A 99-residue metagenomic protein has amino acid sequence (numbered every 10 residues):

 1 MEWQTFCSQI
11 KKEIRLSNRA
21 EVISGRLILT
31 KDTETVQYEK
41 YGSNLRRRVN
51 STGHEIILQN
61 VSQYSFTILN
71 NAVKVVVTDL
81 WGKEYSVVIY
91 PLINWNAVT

Functional and structural regions predicted by a protein language model:
M1-E21: Membrane-proximal N-terminal amphipathic helix
L16-V73: Type IV pilin-like appendage domain
I57-T99: Low-complexity, S/T/G/P-rich flexible repeat/linker segments used as non-globular hinges and stalks within
